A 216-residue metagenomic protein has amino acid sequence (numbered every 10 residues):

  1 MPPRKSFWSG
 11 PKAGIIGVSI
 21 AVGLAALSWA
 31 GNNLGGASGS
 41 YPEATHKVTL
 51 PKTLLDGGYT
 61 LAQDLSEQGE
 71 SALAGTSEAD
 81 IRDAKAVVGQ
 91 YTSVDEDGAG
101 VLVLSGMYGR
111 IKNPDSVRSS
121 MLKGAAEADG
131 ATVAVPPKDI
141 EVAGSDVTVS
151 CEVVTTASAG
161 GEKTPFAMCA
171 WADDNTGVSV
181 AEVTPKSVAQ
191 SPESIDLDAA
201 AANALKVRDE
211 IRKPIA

Functional and structural regions predicted by a protein language model:
M1-G10: Intrinsically disordered, low-complexity Pro/Gly-rich regions
W8, A26-K47: C-terminal region of N-terminal signal peptides and the immediate post-cleavage residues of exported proteins
S9, N113-M121, I195-A199: Alpha-helix capping and helix-coil boundary motifs
G10-V18: Short, hydrophobic alpha-helical membrane anchors of single-pass surface/secreted proteins
G17-L27: Core hydrophobic alpha-helical transmembrane segments of single-pass membrane proteins
E43, L65, K206-D209: Membrane-topology and secretion signals of cell-surface/extracellular proteins
L50-A167, N175: A small/polar (G/S/T-enriched), proline-flanked helix-loop surface module common in exported/cell-envelope proteins
A143-A216: Extracellularly exposed regions in secreted/surface proteins, prominently low-complexity, repeat-rich
